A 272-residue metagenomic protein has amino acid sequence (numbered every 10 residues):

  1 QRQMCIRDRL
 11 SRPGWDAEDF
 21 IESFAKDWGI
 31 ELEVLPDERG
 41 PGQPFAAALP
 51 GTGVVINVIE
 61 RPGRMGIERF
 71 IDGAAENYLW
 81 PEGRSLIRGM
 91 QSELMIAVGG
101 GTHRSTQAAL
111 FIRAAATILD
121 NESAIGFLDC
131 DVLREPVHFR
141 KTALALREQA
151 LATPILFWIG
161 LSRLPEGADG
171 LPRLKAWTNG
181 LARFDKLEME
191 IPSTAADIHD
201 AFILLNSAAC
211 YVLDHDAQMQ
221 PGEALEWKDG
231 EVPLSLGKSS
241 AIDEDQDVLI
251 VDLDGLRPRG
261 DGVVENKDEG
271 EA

Functional and structural regions predicted by a protein language model:
Q1-C5: Short, small-residue-biased leader/transition segments that mark boundaries at the very start of proteins
D8-R12, G99-T106, S193-A196, D200: Conserved aromatic-histidine-acidic binding/catalytic patches
L10-E31, F202-L213, I242: Amphipathic alpha-helical segments
P13-R84: N-terminal low-complexity, intrinsically disordered segments
K26-L35, A114-F127, C210-M219: Structural alpha-beta junctions
I56-L161: Internal, hydrophobic cores of structured domains that mediate oligomerization or house catalytic pockets within large
L133-G270: Aromatic/basic-lined ligand-recognition segments that form π-stacking hydrophobic pockets flanked by Lys/Arg to engage
